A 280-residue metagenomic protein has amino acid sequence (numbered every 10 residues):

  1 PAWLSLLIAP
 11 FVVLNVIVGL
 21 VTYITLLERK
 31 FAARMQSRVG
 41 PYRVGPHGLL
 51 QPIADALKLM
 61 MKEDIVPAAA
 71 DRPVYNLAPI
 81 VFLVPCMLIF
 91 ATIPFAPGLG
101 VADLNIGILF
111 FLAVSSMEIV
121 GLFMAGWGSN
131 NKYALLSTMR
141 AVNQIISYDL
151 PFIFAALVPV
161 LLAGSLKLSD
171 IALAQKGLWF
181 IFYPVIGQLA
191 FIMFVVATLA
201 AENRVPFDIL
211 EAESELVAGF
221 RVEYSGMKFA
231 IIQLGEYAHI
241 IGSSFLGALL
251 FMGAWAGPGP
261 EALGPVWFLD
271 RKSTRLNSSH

Functional and structural regions predicted by a protein language model:
P1, P97-F110, F154-A190, E261: Juxtamembrane/interfacial segments at transmembrane-helix boundaries in multi-pass membrane proteins
A9-I17, N105-S116, F180-L199, P265-K272: Alpha-helical transmembrane segments
A33-A56, A141, I145, R204-F229: Juxtamembrane inter-helical linkers in multi-pass membrane proteins
V39-G45, K62-L77, A238-H239: Membrane-interface helix starts
E63-A68, M87-V101, F123-W127: Transmembrane alpha-helix boundary signature
V84-A91, F110-A125, I146-G164: Mid-bilayer segments of alpha-helical transmembrane spans in multi-pass integral membrane proteins that mediate
F90, S169-G226, A230-E236: N-terminal cationic and glycine-rich segments that engage phosphates or anionic surfaces
T274-H280: Conserved small/polar residues in nucleotide/adenosyl-binding loops
